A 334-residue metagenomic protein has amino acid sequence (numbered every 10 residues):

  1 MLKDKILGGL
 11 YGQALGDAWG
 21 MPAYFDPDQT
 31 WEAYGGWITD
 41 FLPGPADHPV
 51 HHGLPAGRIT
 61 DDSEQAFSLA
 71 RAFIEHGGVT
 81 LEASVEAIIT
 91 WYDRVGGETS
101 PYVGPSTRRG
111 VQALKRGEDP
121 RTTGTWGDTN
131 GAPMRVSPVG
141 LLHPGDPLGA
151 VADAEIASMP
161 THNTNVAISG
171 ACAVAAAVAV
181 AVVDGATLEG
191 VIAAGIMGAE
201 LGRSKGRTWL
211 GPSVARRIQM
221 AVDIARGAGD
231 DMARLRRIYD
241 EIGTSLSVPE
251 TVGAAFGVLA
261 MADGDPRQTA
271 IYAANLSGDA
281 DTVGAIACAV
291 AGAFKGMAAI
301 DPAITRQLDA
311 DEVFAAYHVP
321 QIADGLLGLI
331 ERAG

Functional and structural regions predicted by a protein language model:
M1-G334: Structured, active/binding-site neighborhoods that engage oxygen-rich ligands
